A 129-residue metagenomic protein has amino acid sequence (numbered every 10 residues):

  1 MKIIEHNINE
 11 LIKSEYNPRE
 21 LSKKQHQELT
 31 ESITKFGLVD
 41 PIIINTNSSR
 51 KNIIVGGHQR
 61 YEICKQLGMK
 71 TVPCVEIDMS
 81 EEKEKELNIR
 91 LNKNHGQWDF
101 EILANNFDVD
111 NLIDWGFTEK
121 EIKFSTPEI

Functional and structural regions predicted by a protein language model:
M1-I129: Aromatic/glycine/proline-enriched transmembrane-helix motif characteristic of membrane-embedded glycan-assembly enzymes
